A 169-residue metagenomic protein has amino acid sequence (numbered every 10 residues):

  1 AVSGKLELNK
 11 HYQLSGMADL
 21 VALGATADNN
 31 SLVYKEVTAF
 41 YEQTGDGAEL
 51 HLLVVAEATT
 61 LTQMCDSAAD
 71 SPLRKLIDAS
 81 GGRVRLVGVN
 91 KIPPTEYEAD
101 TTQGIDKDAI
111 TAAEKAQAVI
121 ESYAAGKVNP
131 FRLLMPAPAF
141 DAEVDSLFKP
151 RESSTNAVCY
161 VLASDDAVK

Functional and structural regions predicted by a protein language model:
A1-K169: Surface-exposed assembly/interface segments
